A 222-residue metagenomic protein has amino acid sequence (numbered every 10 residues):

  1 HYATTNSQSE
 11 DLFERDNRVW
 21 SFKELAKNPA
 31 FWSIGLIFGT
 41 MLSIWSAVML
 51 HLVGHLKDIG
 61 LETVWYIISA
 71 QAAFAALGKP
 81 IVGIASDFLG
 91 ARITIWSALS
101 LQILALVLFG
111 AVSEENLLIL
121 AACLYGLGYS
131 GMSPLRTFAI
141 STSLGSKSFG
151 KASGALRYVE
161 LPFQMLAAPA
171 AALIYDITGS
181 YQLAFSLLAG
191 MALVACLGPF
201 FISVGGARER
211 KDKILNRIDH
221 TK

Functional and structural regions predicted by a protein language model:
E24-V82: Extracytoplasmic gate region of multi-pass secondary transporters
K79-G90, Y175-D176: Helix-to-loop junctions at the C-terminal end of transmembrane segments in multipass secondary transporters
I93-L108: Structural signature of the two symmetry-related core transmembrane helices
N116-L124: Paired small-residue
G131-L144: Intracellular juxtamembrane helix-capping segments at the cytosolic ends of symmetry-related transmembrane helices
L144-T178: A late C-terminal transmembrane helix in Major Facilitator Superfamily
L173-M191: A membrane-interface helix-boundary motif in multi-pass transporters
A189-D219: Multi-pass alpha-helical transporter architecture, strongest for 12-TM Major Facilitator/SLC carriers used
